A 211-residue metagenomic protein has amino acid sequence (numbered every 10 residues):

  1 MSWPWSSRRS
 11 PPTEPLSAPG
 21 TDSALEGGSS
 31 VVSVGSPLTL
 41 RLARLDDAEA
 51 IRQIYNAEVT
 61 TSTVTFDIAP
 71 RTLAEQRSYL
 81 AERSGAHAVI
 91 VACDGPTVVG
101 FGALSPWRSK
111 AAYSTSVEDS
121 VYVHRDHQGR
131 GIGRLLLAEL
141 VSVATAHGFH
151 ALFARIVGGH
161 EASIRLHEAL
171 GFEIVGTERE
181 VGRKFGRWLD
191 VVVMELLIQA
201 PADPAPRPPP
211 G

Functional and structural regions predicted by a protein language model:
T39-I51: A short beta-loop-alpha structural element at the N-terminal edge of CoA-dependent acyl/N-acetyltransferase catalytic
L42, I68-D126, L137-A138, L197-P201: Acetyl-CoA-dependent GNAT
L45, Q53-P70: Helix-loop element at the rim of GNAT/NAT acetyltransferase active sites that forms part of the acceptor-substrate
A103-P106, F153-I156, E168, E173-D190 (+1 more regions): Conserved catalytic-core motifs of GNAT/GCN5-like acyltransferases
T115, E180-G211: C-terminal "cap" of GNAT-fold acetyltransferases
Q128, A154-I164: Conserved beta-strand-loop-alpha-helix junction that forms the acyl-donor binding cleft
G129-S142, R165-A169: Conserved acetyl-CoA-binding loop-helix of GNAT-fold acetyltransferases
A144-I156: Conserved GNAT acetyl-CoA-binding A-motif
